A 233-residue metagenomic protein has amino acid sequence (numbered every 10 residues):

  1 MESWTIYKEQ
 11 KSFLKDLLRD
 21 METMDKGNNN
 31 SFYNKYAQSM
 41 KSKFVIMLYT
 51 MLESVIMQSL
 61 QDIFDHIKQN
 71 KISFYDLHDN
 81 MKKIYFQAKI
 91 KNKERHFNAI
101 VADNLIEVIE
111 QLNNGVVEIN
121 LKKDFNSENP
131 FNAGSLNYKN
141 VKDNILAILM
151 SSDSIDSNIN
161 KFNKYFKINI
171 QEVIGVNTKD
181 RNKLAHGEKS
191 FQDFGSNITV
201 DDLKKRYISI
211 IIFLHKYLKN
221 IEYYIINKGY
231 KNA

Functional and structural regions predicted by a protein language model:
M1-D20, D143-A233: Polyanionic, low-complexity intrinsically disordered segments
M1-I46, S59-I63, N70-I84: Charged alpha-helical initiation segments
W4, G27, S31-K35, S39-I46 (+5 more regions): A near-ubiquitous, low-amplitude feature marking generic local secondary-structure context
N28, D65, I72-S73, L77-I84 (+5 more regions): Short, surface-exposed, charged/polar-biased interaction segments
V45, T50-S54, L214: Extended alpha-helical coiled-coil scaffold domains characteristic of the BAR superfamily
L48, L60-N163: Helix-loop junctions and short alpha-helical segments
L52-I56, N182-A185: Short alpha-helix boundary/capping elements
